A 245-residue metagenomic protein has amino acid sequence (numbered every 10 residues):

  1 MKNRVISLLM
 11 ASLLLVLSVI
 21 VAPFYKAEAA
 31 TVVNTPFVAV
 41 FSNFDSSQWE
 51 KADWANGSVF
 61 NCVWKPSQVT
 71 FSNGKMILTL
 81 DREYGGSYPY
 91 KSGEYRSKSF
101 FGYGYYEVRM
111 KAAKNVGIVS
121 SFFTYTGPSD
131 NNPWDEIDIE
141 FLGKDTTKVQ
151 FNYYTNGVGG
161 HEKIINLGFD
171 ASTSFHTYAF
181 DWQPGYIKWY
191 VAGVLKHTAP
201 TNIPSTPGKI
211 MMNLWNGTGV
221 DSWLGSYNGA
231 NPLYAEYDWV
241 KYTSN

Functional and structural regions predicted by a protein language model:
M1-K2, F24, R109: Generic N-terminal leader/processing signal
M1-M10: Bacterial N-terminal signal peptides that target proteins for export
M10-I20: Bacterial N-terminal signal peptides
S18-T31: Sec-dependent signal peptide cleavage junction
A30-N245: GH16 jelly-roll
